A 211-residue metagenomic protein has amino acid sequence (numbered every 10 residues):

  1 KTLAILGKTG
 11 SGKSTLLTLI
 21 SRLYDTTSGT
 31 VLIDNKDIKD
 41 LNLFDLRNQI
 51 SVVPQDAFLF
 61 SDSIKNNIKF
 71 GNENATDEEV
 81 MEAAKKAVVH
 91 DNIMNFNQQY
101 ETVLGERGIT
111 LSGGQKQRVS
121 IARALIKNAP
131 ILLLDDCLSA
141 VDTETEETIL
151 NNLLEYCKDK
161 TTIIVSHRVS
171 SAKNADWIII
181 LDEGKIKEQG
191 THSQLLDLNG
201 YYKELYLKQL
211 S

Functional and structural regions predicted by a protein language model:
K1-S211: ABC-type nucleotide-binding domain
